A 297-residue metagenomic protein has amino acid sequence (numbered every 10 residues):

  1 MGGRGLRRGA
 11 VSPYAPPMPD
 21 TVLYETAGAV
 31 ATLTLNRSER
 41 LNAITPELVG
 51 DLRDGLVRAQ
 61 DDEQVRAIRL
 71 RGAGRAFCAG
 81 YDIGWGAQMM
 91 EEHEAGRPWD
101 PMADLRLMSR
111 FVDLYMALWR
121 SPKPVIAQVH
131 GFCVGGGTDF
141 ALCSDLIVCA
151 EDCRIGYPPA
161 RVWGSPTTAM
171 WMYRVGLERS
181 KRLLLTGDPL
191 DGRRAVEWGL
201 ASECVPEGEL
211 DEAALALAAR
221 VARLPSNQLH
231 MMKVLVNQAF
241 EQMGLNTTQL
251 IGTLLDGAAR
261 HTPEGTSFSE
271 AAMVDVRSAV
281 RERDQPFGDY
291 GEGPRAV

Functional and structural regions predicted by a protein language model:
R4, V11-A27, D191-G192, R223-V297: C-terminal alpha-helix plus adjacent terminal tail
R4, V11-A73: Conserved CoA-thioester-binding segment of acyl-CoA-metabolizing enzymes
L33, R37, D51-L52, L70 (+5 more regions): Terminal peptide-recognition signature
E47-D51, R110, A117, A213 (+2 more regions): Charged catalytic carboxylate motif
G72-D113, A117, S278-A279: Glycine- (often His-adjacent) and acidic-residue-rich active-site loop that binds/positions the CoA thioester
R75-C78, V134, V236-A239: Short, active-site-adjacent cap segments at secondary-structure transitions
M116-L229: Crotonase-fold acyl-CoA enzyme core
